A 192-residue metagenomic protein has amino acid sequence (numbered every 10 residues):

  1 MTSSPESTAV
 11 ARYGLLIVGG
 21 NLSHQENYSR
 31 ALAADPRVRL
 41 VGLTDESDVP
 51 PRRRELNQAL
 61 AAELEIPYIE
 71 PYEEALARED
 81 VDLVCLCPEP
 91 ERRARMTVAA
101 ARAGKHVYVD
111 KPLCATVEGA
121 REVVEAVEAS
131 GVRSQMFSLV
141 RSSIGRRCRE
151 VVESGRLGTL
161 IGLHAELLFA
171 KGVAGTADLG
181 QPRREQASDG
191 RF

Functional and structural regions predicted by a protein language model:
T2-E63: N-terminal Rossmann-like dinucleotide-binding module
A11-Y13, V132, I161: Nucleotide donor/acceptor-binding cores
S23, V140-F192: Predominantly a Rossmann-like dinucleotide-binding segment in NAD(P)-dependent oxidoreductases
N27, A31, A59, E74 (+4 more regions): Alpha-helical elements of Rossmann-like donor-binding domains used by nucleotide-donor carbohydrate transfer enzymes
A31-D35, L60-E63, A99, A103 (+3 more regions): Alpha-helical structural signal in soluble globular domains
V41, D80-D82: Conserved acidic residues
P67-E79: Short acidic low-complexity segments
D82-L83, E89-P90, A94-S138: Beta-strand-loop-alpha-helix segment that lines the small-molecule cofactor/substrate pocket of alpha/beta enzymes
